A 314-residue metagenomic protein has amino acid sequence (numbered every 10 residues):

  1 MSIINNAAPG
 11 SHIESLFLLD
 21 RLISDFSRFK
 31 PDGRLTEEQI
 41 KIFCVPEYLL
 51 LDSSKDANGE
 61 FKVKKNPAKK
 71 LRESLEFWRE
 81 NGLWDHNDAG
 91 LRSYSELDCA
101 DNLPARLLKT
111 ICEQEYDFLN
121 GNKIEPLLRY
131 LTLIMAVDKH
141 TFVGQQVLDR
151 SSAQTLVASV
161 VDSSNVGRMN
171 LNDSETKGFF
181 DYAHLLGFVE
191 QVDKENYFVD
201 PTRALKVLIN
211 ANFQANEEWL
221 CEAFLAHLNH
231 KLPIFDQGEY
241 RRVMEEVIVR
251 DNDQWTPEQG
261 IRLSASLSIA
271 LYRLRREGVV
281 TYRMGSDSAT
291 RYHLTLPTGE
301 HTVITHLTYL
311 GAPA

Functional and structural regions predicted by a protein language model:
S2-A314: Donor-sugar nucleotide-binding helix/loop cap in glycosyltransferases
